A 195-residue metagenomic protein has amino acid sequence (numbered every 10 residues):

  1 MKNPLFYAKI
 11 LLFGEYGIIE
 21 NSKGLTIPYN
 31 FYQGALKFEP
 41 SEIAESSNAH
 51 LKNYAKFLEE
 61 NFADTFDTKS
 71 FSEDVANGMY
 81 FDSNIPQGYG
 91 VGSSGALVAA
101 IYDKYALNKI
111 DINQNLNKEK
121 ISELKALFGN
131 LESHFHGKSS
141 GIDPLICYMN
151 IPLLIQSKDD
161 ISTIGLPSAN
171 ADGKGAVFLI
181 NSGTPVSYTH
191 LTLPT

Functional and structural regions predicted by a protein language model:
M1-V91, D103-E119, I151-P152: ATP-binding N-lobe of GHMP and related small-molecule kinases
P4-L5, I18-I19, Y29, G137-S139 (+2 more regions): Solvent-exposed alpha-helices and their adjacent loops that cap or buttress functional pockets in soluble metabolic
S94: Short, conserved phosphate/pyrophosphate- and ester-handling motifs at nucleotide-, phospho-/glycolipid
A100, K104-N108, H134, T192: Active-site catalytic microenvironments for nucleophilic, acid-base chemistry
E119-G165: Alpha/beta catalytic cores of group-transfer enzymes, especially the acyltransferase/condensing modules of polyketide
S162-A176: Acidic/histidine-enriched ion/cofactor-binding microenvironments in catalytic or ligand-binding pockets
N181-V186: Glycine-rich beta-alpha junction loops
T189-T195: Conserved small/polar residues in nucleotide/adenosyl-binding loops
